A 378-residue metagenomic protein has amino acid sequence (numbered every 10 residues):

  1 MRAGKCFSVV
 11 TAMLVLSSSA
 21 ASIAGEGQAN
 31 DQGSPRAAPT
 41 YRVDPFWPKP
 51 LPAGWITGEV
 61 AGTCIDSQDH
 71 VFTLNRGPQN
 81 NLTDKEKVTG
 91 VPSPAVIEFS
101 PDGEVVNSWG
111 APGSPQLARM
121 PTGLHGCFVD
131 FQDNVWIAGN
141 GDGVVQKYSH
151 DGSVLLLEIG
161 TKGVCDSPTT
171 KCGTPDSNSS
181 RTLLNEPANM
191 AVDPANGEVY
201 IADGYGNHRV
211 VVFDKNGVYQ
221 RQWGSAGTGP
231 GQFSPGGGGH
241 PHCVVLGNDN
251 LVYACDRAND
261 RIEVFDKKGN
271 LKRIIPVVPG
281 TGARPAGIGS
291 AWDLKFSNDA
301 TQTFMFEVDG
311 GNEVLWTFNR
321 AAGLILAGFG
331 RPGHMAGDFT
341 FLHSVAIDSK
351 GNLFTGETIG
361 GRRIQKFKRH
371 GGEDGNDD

Functional and structural regions predicted by a protein language model:
M1-C6: N-terminal secretory signal peptides that target proteins for export/translocation
S8-S19: Bacterial N-terminal signal peptides
I23-D378: Eukaryotic scaffold repeat domains enriched in small/polar residues
